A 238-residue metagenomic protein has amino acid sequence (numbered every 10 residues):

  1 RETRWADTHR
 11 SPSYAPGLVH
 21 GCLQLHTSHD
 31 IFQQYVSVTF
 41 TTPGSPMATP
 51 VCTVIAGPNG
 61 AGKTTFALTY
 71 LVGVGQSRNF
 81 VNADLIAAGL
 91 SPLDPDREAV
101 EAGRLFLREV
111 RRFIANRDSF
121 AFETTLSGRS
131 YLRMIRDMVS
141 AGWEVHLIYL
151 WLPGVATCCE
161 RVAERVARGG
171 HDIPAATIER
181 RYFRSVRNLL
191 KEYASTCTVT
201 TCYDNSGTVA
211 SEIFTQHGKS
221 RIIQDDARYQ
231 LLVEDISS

Functional and structural regions predicted by a protein language model:
N59: The conserved Walker
K63: Conserved lysine of the Walker
A67-D118: Conserved substrate/cofactor phosphate-moiety recognition/catalytic segment in nucleotide-dependent phosphotransferases
E101-L152, S185: Glycine-rich phosphate-binding loop used to anchor ATP phosphates in small-molecule kinases, encompassing both
W143-E192: A glycine- and Lys/Arg-enriched "phosphate-lid" helix/loop adjacent to the NTP-binding pocket of small-molecule kinases
K191-S238: NTP-dependent small-molecule kinase module
